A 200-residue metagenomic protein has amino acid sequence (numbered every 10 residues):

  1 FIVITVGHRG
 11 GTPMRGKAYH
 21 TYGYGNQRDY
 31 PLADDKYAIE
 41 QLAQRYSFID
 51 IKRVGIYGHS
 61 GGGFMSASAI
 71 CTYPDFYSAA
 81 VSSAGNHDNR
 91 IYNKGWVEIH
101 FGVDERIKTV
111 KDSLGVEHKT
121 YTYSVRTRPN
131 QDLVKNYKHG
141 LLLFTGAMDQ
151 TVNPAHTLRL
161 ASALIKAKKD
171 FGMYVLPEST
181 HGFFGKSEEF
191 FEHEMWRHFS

Functional and structural regions predicted by a protein language model:
T5-S200: Active-site-proximal cap/loop segments of hydrolase catalytic domains
